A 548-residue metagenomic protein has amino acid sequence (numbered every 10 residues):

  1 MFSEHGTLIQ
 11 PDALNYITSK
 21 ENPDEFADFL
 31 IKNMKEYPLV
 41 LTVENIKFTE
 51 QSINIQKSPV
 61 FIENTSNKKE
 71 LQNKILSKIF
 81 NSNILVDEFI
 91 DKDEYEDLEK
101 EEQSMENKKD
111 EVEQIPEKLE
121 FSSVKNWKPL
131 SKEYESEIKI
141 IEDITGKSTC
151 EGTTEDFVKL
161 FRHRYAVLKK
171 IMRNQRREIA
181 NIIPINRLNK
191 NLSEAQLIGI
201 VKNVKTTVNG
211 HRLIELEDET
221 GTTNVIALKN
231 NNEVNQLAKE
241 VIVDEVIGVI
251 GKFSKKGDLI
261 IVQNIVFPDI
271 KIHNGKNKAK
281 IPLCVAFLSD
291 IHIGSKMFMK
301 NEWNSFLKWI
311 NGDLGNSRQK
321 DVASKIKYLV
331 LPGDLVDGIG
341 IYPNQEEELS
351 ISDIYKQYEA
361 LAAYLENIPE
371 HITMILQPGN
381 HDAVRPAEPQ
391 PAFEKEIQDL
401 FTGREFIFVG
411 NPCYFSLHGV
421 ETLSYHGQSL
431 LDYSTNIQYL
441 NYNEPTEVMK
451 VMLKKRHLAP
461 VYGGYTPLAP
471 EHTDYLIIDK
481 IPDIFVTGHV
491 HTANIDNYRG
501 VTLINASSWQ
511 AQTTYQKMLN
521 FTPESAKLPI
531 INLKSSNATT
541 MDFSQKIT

Functional and structural regions predicted by a protein language model:
M1-T548: Extended recognition/assembly regions associated with phosphoester-bond processing machinery
